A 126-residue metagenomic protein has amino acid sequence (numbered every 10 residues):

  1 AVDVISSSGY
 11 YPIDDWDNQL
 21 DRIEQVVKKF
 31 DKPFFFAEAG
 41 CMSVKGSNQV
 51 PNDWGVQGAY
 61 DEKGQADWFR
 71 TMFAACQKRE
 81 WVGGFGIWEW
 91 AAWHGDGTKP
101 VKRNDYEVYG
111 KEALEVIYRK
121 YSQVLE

Functional and structural regions predicted by a protein language model:
A1-D53, R70-V82, E107-V108: Glycoside hydrolase catalytic-domain groove-lining segments
G46-S47, P51-W54, K63-W68, A75 (+1 more regions): Aromatic-rich peripheral "rim/lid" segments of glycoside hydrolase catalytic domains that contact and position glycan
